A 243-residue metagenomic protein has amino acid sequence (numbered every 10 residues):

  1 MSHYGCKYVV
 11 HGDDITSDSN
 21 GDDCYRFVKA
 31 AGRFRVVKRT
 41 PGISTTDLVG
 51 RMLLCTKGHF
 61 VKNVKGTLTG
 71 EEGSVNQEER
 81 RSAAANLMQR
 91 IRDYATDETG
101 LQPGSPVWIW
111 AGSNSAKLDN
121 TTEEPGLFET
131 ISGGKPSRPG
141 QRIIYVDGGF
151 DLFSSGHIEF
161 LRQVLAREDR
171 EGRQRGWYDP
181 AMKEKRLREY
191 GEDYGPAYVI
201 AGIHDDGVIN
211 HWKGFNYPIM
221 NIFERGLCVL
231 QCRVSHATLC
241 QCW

Functional and structural regions predicted by a protein language model:
M1-W243: Nucleotidyltransferase catalytic core that binds NTPs
